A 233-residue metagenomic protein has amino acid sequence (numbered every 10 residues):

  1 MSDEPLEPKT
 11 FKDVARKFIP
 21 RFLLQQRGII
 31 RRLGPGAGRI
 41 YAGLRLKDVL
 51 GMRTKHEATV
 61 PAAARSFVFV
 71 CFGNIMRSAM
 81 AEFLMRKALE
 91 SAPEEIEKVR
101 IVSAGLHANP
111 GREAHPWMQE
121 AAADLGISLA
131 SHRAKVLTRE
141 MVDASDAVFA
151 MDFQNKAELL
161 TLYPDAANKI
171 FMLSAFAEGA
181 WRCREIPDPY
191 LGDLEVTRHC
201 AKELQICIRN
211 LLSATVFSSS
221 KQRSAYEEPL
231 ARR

Functional and structural regions predicted by a protein language model:
S2-E57, A157-R233: Phosphate-binding/catalytic loops
Y41-A144, A214-Q222: Conserved active-site segments centered on acidic
D152-F153: Helix N-cap/beta->alpha junction signal
